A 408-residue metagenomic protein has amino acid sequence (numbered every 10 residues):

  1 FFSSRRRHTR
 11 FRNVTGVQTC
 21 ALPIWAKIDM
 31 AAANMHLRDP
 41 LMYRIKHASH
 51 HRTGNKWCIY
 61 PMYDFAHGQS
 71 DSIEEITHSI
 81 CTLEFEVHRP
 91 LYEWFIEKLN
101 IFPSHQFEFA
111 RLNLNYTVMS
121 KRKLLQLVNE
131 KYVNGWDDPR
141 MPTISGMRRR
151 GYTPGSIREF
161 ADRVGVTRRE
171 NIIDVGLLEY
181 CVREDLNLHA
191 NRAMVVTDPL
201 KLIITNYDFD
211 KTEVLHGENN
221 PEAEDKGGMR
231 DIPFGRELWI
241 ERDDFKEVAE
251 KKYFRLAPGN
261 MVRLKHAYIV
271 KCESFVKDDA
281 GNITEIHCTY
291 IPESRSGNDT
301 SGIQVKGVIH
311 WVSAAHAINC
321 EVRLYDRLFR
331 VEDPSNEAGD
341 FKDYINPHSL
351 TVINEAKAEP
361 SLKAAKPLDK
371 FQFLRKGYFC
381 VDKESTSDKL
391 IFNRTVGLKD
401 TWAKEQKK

Functional and structural regions predicted by a protein language model:
F1-C20: Single conserved hydrophobic/aromatic residue that forms the stacking wall/gate of nucleotide- or nucleobase-binding
S4-R6, R10, Y132-I144, K201-D208: Short, surface-exposed, charge-dense and proline/glycine-enriched linear segments
R6-R7, T77, P142, A257 (+1 more regions): Residue-level detector of alpha-helix boundaries and kinks
H8, H36, H47-H51, H67 (+10 more regions): Histidine (H) residue identity feature
R10, T117-S120, N346: Intrinsic-disorder/low-complexity, polar/charged segments
R10, Y92-F95, L124, L178 (+2 more regions): Generic structural signal of hydrophobic/aromatic residues within well-ordered alpha-helices of folded domains
V17-A21, V133-N134, R149-E159, V164-K408: Basic, alpha-helical terminal appendages of large translation-related enzymes
V17-V166, V381: Alpha-helical recognition segments enriched in aromatics with Gly/Pro capping that present substrate-recognition
